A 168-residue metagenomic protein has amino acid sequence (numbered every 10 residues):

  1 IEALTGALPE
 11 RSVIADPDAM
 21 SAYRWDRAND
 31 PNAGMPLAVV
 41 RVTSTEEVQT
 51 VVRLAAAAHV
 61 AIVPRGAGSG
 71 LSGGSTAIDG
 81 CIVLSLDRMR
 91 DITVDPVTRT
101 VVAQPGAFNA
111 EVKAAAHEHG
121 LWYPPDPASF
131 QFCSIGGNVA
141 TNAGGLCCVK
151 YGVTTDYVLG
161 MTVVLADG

Functional and structural regions predicted by a protein language model:
I1-N29, A57-V60: N-terminal accessory segments
L4, D30-I62, L86-A128, V139 (+1 more regions): N-terminal glycine-rich flavin-associated loop
R27-D30, G73-I78, G152: Short glycine-biased active-site loop of nucleotidyltransferases that positions the nucleotide triphosphate and helps
D79-D87: Short basic, glycine-rich beta-strand/loop surfaces that mediate nucleic-acid
F132-G136: Beta-rich nucleic-acid/ligand-interaction surfaces
